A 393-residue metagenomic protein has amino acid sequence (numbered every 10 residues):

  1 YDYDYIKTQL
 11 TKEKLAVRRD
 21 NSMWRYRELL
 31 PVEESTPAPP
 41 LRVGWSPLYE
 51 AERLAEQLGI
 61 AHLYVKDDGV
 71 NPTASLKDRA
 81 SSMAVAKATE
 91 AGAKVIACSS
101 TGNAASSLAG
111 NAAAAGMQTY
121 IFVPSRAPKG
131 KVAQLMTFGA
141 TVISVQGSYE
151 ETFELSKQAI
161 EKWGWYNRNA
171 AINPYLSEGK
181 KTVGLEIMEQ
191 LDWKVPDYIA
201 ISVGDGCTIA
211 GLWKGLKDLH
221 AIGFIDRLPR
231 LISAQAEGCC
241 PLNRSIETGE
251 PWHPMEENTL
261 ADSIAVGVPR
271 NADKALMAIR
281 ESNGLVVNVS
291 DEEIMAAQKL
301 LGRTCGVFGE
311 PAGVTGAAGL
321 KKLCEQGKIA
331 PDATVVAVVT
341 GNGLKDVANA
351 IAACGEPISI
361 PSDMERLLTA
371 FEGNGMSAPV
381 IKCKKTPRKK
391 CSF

Functional and structural regions predicted by a protein language model:
Y1-F393: PLP-dependent amino-acid enzyme catalytic core
